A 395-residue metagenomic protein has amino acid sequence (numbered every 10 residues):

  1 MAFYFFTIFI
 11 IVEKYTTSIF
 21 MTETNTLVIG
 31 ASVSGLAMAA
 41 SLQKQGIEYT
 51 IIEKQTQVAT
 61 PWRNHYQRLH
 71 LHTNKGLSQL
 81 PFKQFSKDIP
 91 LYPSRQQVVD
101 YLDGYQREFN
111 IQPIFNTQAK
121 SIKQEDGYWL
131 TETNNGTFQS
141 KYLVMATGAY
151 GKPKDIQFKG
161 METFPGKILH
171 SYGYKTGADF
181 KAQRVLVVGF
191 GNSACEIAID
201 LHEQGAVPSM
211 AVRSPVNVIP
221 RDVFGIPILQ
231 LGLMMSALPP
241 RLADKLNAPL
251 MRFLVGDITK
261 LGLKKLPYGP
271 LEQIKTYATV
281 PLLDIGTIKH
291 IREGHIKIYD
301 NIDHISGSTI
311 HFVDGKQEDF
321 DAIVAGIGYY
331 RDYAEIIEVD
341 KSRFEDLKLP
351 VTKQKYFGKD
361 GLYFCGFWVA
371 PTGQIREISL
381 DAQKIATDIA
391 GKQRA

Functional and structural regions predicted by a protein language model:
F3, F9, F20-Q55, A59-P61 (+3 more regions): Flavin (primarily FAD) cofactor-binding/catalytic cores of flavoenzymes
T56-L80, Q84, V218-L233: Conserved N-terminal glycine-rich FAD pyrophosphate-binding loop of Rossmann-like flavoproteins
Q84-P90: A short acidic, helix-capping loop that chelates divalent metal ions and anchors anionic groups
